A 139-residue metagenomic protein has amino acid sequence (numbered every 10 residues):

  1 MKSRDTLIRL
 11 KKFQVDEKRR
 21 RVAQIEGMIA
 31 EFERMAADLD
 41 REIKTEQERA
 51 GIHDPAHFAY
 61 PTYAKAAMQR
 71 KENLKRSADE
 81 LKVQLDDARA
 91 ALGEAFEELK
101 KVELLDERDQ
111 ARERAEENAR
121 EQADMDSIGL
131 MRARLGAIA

Functional and structural regions predicted by a protein language model:
M1-A139: Charge-rich amphipathic alpha-helical interaction elements
